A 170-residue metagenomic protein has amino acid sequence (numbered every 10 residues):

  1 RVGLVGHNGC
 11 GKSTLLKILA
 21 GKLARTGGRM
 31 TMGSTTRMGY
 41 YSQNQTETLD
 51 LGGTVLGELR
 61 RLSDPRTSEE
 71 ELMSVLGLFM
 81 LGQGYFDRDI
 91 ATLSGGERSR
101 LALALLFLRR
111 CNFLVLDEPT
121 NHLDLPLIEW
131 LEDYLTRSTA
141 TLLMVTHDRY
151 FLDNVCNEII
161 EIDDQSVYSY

Functional and structural regions predicted by a protein language model:
R1-Y170: ABC ATP-binding cassette signature C-motif
